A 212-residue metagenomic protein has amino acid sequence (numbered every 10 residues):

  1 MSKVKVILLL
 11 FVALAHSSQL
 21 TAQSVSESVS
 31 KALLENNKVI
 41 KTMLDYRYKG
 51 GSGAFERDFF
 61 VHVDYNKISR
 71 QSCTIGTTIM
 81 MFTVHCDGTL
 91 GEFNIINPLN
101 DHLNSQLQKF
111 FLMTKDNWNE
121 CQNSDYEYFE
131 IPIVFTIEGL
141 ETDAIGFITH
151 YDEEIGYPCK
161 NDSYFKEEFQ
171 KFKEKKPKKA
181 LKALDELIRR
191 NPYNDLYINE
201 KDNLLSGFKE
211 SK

Functional and structural regions predicted by a protein language model:
M1-V29, F59: Bacterial Sec-dependent N-terminal signal peptides
Q23-K212: Charge-biased low-complexity segments
